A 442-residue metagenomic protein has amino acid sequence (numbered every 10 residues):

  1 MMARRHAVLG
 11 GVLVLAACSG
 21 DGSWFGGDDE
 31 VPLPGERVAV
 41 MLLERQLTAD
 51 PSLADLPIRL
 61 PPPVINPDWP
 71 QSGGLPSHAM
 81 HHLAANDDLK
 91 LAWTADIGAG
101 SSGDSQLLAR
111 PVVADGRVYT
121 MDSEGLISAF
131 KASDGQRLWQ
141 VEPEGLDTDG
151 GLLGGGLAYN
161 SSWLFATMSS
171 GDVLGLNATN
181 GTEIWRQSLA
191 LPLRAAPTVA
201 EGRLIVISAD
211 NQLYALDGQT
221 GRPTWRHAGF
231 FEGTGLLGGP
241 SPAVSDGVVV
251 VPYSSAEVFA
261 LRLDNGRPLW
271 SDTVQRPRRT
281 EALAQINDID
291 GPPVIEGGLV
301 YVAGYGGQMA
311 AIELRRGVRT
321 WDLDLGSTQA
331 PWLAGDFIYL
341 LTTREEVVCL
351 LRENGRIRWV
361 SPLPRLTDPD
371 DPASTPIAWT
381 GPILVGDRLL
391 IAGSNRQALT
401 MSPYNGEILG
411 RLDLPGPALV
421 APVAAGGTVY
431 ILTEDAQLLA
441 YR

Functional and structural regions predicted by a protein language model:
R4-V8: N-terminal export leaders
L15-A17: C-terminal motif of bacterial Sec signal peptides marking the signal peptidase cleavage site
S19-G22: Bacterial signal peptide processing site
V31-A49, L56-A92: Blade/loop signatures of beta-propeller domains
W93-V112, Q140-A158, I184-A200, P223-S245 (+5 more regions): Extracytoplasmic beta-rich repeat domains
K131-D134, N177-N180, D217-T220, L263-N265 (+3 more regions): Short loop/turn segments that connect beta-strands within beta-propeller blades
A418-R442: Blade-level signature of beta-propeller repeat domains, shared across WD40, Kelch, NHL, RCC1 and BNR/Asp-box propellers
